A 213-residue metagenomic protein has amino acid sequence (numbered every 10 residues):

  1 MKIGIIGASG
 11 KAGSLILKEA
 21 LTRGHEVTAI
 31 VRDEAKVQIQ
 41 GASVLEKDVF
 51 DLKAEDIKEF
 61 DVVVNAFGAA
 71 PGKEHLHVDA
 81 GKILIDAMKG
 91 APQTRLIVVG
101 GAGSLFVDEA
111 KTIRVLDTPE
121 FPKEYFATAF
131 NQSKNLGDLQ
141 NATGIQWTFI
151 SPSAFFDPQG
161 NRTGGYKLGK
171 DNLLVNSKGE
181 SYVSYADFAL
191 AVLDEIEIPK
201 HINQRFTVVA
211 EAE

Functional and structural regions predicted by a protein language model:
I3-R23: N-terminal Rossmann NAD(P)H-binding glycine-rich loop of SDR-like oxidoreductase domains
G4, T28, T148: Conserved beta-strand positions in the Rossmann-like core of class I SAM-dependent methyltransferases
S9, V31-D33, A102: Residues in the short beta-alpha loop(s) of Rossmann-like NAD(P)-binding domains
L15, E34-A91: NAD(P)H-binding glycine-rich loop region in Rossmannoid oxidoreductase-like domains and their noncatalytic homologs
R23-V27, I145-Q146: A generic structural motif
A29-K36, A154: Short, polar loop motifs at secondary-structure junctions
G72, L76-N161: Glycine-/Pro-rich loop/turn segments that contact NAD(P) or position catalytic residues in Rossmann-like domains
S133, Q140-E213: C-terminal substrate-binding/catalytic lobe of Rossmann-fold NAD(P)-dependent oxidoreductases
